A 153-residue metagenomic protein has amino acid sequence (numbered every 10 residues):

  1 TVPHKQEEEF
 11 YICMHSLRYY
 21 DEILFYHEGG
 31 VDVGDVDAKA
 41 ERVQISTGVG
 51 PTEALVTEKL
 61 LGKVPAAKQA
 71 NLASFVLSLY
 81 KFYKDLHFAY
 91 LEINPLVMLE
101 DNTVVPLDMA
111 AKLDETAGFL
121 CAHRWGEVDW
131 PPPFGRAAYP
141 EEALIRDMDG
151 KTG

Functional and structural regions predicted by a protein language model:
T1-I93, V97-G153: ATP-dependent carboxylate/acyl-activation modules
